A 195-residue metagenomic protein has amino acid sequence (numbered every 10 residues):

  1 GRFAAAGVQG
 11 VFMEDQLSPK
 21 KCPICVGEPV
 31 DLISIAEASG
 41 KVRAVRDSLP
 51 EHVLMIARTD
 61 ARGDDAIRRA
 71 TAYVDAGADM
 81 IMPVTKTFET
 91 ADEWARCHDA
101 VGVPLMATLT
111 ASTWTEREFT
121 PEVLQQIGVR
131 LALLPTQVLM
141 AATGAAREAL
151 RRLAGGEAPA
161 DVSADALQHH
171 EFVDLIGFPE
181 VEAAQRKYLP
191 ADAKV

Functional and structural regions predicted by a protein language model:
G1-T110, W114-L134, A141, E148-R151 (+1 more regions): Alpha/beta enzyme core
V138-L139, T143-V195: Extended, intrinsically disordered, low-complexity segments
